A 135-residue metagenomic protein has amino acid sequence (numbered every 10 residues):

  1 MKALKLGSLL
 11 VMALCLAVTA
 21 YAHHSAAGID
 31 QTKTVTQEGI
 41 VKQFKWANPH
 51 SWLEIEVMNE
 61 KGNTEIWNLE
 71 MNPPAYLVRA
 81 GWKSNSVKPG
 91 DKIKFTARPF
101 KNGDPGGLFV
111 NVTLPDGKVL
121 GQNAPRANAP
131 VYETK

Functional and structural regions predicted by a protein language model:
G7-T19: Bacterial N-terminal signal peptides
A20-V35: Short boundary/loop segments of OB/S1/cold-shock single-stranded nucleic-acid-binding domains
Q37-V41: Conserved hydrophobic positions within beta-strands
A47-V57: Short aromatic-glycine-enriched beta-strand elements
M71-R79: Short, structured beta-strand/loop micro-motifs enriched in basic residues and often containing a Trp
R79-K94: Short nucleic-acid-contacting surface segments enriched for D/E, G, S/T with interspersed K/R
F100-N123: OB-fold/S1-family single-stranded nucleic acid-binding modules
K118-K135: Extended, charge-rich, solvent-exposed interface segments
